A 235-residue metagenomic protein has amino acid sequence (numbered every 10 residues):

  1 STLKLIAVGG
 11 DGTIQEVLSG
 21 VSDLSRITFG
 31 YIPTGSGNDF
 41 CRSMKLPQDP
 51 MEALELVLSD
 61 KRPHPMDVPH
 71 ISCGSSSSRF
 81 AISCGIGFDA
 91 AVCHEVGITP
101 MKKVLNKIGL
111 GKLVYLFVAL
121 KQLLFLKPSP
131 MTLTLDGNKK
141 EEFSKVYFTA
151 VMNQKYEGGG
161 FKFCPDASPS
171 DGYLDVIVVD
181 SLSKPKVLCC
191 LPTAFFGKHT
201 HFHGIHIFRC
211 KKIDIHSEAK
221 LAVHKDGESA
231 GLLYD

Functional and structural regions predicted by a protein language model:
S1-V8, Q15-S19, M51-L54, R62: ATP/NTP phosphate-donor binding region
V8-G10, T34: Glycine-rich beta-strand-to-loop/alpha-helix junction loops that act as flexible
D11, V92, T149, V176 (+1 more regions): A residue-level signal for conserved active-site and pocket-lining positions in enzyme catalytic cores
I14-Q15, L232: Short, well-ordered alpha-helical microsegments
L18-V21, R42-M44, K162-F163: Short amphipathic alpha-helical segments
D23-G30, G35-K145: Catalytic core of DAGKc-family lipid kinases
D89, F148-C164, S229: Glycine-rich phosphate/pyrophosphate-binding beta-alpha loops
L135-N138, F143, K162-F163, S168-D235: ATP/nucleoside-binding phosphotransfer catalytic cores, i.e., glycine-rich phosphate-binding loops
